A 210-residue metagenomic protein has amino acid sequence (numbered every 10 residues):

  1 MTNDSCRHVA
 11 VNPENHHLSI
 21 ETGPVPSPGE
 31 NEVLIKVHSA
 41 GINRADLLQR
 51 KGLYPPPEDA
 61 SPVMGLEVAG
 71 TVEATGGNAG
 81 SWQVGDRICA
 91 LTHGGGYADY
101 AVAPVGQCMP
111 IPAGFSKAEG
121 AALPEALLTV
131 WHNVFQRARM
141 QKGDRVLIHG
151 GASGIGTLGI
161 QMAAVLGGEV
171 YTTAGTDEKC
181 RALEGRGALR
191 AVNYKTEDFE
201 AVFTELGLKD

Functional and structural regions predicted by a protein language model:
T2-V9: Short structural boundary motif marking the start of a folded domain
A10-H17: Extracellular beta-rich ligand/substrate-recognition surface
P24-G41, L53-G95: Glycine-rich beta-strand-centered segment in the early N-terminal region that forms part of a ligand/cofactor-binding
I42, P55, G95-G96, G154 (+2 more regions): Short alpha-helical
A45-K51: Cytochrome P450 core scaffold surrounding the K-helix E-X-X-R motif and the conserved "meander" helix-loop region
L48, R87-G150: NAD(P)H dinucleotide-binding glycine-rich loop of Rossmann-like/cofactor-binding domains, especially the beta1-alpha1
L127-E197: Mid-domain Rossmann-like dinucleotide-binding core that forms the NAD(H)/NADP(H) cofactor-binding site
D198-K209: Short amphipathic alpha-helix with an adjacent loop that forms part of the alpha/beta core around
